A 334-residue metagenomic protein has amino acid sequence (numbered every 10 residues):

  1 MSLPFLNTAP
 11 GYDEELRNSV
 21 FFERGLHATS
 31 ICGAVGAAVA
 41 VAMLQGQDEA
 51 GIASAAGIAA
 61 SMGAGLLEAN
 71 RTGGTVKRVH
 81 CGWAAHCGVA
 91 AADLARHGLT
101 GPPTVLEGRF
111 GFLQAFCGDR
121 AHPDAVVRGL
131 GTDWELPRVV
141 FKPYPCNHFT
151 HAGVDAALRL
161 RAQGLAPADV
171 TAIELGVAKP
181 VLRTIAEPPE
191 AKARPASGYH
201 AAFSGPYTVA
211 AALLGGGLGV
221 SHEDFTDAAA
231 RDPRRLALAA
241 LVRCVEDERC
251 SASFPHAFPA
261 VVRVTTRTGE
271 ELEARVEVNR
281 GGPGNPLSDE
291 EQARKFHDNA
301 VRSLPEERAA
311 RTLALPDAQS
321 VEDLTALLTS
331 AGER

Functional and structural regions predicted by a protein language model:
M1-A90, P102-R109: Glycine-rich, mobile lid/loop segments that gate access to catalytic sites or pores
A69, V76-H86, D93-R334: Terminal-appendage/accessory-domain detector
